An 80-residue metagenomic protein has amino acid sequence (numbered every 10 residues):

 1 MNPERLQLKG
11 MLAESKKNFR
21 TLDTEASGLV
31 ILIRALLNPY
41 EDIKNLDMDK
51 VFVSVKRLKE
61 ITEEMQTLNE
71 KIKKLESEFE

Functional and structural regions predicted by a protein language model:
M1, L8, S15-K16, K44 (+2 more regions): Generic cytosolic/nucleocytoplasmic N-terminal low-complexity/intrinsically disordered segments
M1-T24, K56: Short, charge/polar-rich alpha-helical segments
K16, E25-S27, D49, Q66 (+1 more regions): Intrinsically disordered, low-complexity regions of eukaryotic proteins
R20-V55: Short E/K-rich amphipathic alpha-helical oligomerization segments
L32-A35, P39, E64-E80: Long amphipathic alpha-helical coiled-coil segments
